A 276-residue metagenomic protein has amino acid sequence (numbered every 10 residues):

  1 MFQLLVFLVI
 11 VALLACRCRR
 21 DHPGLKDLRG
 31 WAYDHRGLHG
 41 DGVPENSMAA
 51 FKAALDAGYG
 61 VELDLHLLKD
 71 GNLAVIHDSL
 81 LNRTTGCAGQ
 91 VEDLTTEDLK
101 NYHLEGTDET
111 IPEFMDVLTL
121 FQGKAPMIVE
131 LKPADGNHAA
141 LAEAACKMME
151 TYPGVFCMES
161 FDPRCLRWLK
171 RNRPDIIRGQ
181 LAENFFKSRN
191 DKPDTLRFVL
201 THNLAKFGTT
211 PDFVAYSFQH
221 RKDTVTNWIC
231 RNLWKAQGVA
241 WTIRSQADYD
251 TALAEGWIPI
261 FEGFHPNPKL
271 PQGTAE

Functional and structural regions predicted by a protein language model:
M1-E276: Phosphate-group recognition and catalysis centered on beta-loop-alpha active-site segments
